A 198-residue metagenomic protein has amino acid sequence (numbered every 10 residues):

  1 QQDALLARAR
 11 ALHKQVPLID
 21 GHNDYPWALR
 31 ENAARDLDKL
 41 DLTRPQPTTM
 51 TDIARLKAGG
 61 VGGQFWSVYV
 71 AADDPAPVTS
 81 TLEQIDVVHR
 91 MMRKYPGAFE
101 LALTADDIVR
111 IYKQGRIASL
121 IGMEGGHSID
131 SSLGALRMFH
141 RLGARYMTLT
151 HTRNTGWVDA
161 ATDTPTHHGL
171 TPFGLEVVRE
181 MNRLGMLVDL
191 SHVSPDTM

Functional and structural regions predicted by a protein language model:
Q1-H168: N-terminal hydrophobic targeting/anchoring segments and the immediately downstream early-domain regions of hydrolases
L6, T171-P172, S194: Ser/Thr-centered flexible coil motifs
H22, S194-M198: Second-shell residues forming the walls of enzyme active-site clefts
M92-R93, T166-G185: Alpha-helix-loop-beta-strand connector modules within alpha/beta enzyme cores
F99-L101, M186-V193: Catalytic beta/alpha-barrel core
A135, F173-V177, T197: Short, hydrophobic/aromatic alpha-helical segments in well-folded domains
R153, V193-S194: A generic "binding-loop/recognition-motif" signal
